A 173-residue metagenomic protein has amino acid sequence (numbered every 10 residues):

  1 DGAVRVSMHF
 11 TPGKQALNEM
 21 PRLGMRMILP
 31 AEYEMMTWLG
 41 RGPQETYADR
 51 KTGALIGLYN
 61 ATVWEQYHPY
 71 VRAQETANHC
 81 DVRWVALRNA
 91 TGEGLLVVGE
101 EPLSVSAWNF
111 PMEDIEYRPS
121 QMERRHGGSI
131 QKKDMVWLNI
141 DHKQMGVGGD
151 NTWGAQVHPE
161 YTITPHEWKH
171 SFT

Functional and structural regions predicted by a protein language model:
D1-T173: Beta-strand/loop-rich accessory regions of lumenal/periplasmic or secreted enzymes, predominantly carbohydrate-active
